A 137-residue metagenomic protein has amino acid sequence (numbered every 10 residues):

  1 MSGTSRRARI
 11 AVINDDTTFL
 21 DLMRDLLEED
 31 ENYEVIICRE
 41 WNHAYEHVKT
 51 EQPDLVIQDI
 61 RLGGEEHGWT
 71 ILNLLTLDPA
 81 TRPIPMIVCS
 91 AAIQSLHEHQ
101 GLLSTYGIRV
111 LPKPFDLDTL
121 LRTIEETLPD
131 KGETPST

Functional and structural regions predicted by a protein language model:
M1-A11, D15, D116-T137: Non-catalytic signal-transmission and effector/linker regions of two-component phosphorelay proteins
D16-L22, G63, S95, L117: Short acidic/polar segment at the start of the alpha1 helix of CheY-like receiver
T17-I36: Two-component/phosphorelay signaling modules centered on CheY-like receiver
C38-N42, G68: Conserved Asp/Asn-Gly motif in the active-site loop of CheY-like receiver
E46, W69-R82: Short amphipathic alpha-helix used as the core "switch/output" element in two-component signaling
E51-Q58, L62: Active-site beta3 strand of CheY-like receiver
Q52, A80-P85: His-Asp phosphorelay/catalytic-motif detector in bacterial-type signaling
E66-T70, A91-P112, D118, R122: Alpha4 helix (beta4-alpha4-beta5 surface) of REC/receiver domains from two-component response regulators
